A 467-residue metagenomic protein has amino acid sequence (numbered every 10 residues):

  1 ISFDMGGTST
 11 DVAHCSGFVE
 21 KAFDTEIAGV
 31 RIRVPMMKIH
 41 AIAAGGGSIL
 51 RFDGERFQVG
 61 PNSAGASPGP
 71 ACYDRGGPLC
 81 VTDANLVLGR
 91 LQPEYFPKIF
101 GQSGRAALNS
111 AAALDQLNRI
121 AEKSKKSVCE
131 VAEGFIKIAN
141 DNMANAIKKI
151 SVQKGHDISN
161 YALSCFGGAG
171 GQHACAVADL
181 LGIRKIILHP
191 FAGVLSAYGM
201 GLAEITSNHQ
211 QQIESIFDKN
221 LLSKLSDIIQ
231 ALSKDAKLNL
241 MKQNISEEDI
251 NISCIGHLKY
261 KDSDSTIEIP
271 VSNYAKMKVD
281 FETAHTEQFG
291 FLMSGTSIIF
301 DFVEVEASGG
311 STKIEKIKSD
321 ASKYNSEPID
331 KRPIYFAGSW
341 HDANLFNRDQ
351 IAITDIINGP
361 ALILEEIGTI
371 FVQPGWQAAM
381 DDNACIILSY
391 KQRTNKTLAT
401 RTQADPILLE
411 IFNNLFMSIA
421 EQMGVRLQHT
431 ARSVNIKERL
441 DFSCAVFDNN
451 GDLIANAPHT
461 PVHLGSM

Functional and structural regions predicted by a protein language model:
I1, K21-M37, G45-G47, A144-G155 (+1 more regions): Conserved phosphate-binding catalytic cores of ATP/NTP-utilizing and phosphoryl-transfer enzymes
I1-S16, S48-R51, C175: Gly/Thr-rich phosphate-binding beta-strand-loop-beta motif of the actin/hexokinase/Hsp70
S2-D4, A41, C165: Short hydrophobic beta-strand that contains or immediately precedes a catalytic carboxylate
G7, G60, A64-P68, L79-V81 (+4 more regions): C-terminal, non-catalytic interaction/recognition modules in large multi-subunit enzymes and RNPs
H14, R51-F52, M380, V446: Conserved hydrophobic "DFG−1" position in protein kinase catalytic cores
C15-V30, E55-R56, A176-I186, I205-N208: A glycine- and small-aliphatic-rich helix-loop capping segment at beta-alpha/alpha-beta transitions that lines
G17-R90: Early-domain small/polar-rich strand-loop-helix modules and first-structured segments of the mature chain
